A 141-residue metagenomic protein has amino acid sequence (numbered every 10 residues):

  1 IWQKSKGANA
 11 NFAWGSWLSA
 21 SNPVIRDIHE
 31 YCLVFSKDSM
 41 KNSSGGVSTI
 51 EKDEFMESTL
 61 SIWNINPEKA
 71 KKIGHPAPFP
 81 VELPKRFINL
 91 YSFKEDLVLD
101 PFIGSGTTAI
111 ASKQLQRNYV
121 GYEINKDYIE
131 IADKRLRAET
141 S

Functional and structural regions predicted by a protein language model:
I1-I131, R137: Core catalytic lobe of class I
T140-S141: Short intrinsically disordered terminal tails
